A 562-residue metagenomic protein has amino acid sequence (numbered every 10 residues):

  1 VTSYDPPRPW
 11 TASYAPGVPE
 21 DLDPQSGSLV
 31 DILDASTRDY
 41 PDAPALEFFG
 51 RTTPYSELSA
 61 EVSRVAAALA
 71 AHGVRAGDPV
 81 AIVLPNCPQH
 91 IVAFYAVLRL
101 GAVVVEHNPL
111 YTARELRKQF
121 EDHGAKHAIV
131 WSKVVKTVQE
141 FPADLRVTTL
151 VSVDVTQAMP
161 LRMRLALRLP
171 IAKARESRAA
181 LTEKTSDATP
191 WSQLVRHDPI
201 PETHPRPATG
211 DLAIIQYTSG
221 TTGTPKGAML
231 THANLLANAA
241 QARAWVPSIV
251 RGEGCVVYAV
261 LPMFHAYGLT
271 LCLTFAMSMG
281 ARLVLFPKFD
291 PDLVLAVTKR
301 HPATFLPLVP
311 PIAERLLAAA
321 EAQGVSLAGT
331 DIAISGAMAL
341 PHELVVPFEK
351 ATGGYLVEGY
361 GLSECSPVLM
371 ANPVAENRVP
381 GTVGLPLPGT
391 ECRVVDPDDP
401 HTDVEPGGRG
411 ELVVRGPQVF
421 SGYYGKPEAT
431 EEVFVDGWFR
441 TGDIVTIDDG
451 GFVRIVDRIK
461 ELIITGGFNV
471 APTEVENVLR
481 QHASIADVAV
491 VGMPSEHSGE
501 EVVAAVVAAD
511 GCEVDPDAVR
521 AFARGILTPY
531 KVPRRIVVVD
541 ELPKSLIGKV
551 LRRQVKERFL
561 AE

Functional and structural regions predicted by a protein language model:
V1, A71-H72, R99-Q193, D510-C512: Structural core segment of the AMP-binding/adenylate-forming
D23-Q25, D42-C87, I91-Y95, T112-R117: Conserved AMP-binding/adenylate-forming core of the ANL superfamily
L69-V74, D198-G210, I215-A259, M279-A281: Conserved adenylate-forming
Y111, K118, V130, G416 (+6 more regions): AMP-binding/adenylate-forming catalytic core of the ANL superfamily
L236-V256, F264-F305, A319-A320: Conserved AMP-binding/adenylation subdomain of ANL enzymes
R300-L308, L317-R378, E391, H401: Gly/Ser/Thr-rich phosphate-binding loop
Y360, R393-V413, I447-G450, C512-P516 (+1 more regions): Conserved beta-loop-beta connector loops within the AMP-binding
L385-G389, P400-V433, V470: Conserved ATP/PPi-binding loop(s) of AMP-dependent carboxylate-activating enzymes
